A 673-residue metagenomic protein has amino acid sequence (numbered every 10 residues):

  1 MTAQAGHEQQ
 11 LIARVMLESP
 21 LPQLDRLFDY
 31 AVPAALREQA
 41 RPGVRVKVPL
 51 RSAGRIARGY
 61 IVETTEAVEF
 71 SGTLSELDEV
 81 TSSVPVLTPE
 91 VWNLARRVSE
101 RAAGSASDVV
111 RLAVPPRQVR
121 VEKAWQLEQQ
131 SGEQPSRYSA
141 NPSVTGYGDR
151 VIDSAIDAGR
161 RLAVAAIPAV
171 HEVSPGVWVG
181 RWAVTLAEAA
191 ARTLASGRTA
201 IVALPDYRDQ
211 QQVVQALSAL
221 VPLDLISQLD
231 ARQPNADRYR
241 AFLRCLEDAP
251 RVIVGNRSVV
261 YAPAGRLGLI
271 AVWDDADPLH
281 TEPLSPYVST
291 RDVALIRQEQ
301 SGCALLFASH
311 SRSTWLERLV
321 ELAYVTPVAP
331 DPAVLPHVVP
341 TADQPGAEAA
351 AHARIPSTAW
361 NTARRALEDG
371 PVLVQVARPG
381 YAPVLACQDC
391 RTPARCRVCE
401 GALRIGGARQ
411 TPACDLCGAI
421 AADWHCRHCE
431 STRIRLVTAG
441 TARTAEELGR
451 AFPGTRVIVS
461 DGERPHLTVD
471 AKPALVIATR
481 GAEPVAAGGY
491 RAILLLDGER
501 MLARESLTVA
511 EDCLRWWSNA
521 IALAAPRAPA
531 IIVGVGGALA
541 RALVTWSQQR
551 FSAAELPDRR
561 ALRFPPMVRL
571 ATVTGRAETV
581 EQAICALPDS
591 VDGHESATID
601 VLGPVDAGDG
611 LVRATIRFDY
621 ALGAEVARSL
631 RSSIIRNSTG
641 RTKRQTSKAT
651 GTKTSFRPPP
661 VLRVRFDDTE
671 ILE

Functional and structural regions predicted by a protein language model:
M1-P340, A347-A349, R365-E368, C390 (+4 more regions): Accessory, non-ATPase domains that flank or precede helicase/AAA+ motor cores in DNA-metabolism machines
L17-E18, V259, G462-H466, L602-A607: Short, solvent-exposed loop/turn elements at beta->coil junctions and helix N-caps that rim active or binding pockets
L50, A561, P604-A607: Short proline/glycine-enriched turn/loop segments at secondary-structure junctions
E63-T65, V114, V376-R378, D461 (+3 more regions): A general secondary-structure junction signal
A163-A191, R198-D230, A236-Y239, L246 (+4 more regions): Inter-lobe coupling/hinge segments of SF2-like helicase ATPases
S547-Q549, E578-L602: Short amphipathic alpha-helix segments
T598-A614: Short Gly/Thr-rich strand-loop-strand
